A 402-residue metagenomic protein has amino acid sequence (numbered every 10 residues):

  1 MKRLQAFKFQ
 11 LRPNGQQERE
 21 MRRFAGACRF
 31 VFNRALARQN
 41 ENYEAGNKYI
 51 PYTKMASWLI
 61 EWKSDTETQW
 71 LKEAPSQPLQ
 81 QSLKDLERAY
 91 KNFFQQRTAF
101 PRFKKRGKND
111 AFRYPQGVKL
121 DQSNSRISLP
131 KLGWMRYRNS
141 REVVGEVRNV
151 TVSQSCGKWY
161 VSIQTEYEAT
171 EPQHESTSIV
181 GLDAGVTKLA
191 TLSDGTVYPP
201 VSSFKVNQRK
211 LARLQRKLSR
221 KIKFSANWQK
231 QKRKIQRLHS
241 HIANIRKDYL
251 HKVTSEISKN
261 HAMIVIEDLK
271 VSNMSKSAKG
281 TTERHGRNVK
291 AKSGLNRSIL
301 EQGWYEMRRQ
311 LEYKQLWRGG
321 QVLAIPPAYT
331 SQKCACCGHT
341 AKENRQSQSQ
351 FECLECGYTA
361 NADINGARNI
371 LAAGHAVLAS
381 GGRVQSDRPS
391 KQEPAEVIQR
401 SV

Functional and structural regions predicted by a protein language model:
M1-L79: Gly/serine-rich nucleotide phosphate-binding loop at the start of the catalytic core of nucleotide/ADP-ribose-handling
Q5, R19, K131, N139-E146 (+1 more regions): Positively charged, helix-rich recognition surfaces that bind polyanionic ligands
A35, S82-F93, I364-G374: Stable alpha-helical structural segments in soluble proteins, enriched in small hydrophobic residues
L36-Y43, Y90, F94-P101, Y167 (+1 more regions): Long, hydrophobic, amphipathic alpha-helical segments used as structural scaffolds
Y49, E73, Q77-Q80, K84 (+4 more regions): An alpha-helix initiation/capping motif
T53-S155, G280, R297: Acidic carboxylate diad motif detector
